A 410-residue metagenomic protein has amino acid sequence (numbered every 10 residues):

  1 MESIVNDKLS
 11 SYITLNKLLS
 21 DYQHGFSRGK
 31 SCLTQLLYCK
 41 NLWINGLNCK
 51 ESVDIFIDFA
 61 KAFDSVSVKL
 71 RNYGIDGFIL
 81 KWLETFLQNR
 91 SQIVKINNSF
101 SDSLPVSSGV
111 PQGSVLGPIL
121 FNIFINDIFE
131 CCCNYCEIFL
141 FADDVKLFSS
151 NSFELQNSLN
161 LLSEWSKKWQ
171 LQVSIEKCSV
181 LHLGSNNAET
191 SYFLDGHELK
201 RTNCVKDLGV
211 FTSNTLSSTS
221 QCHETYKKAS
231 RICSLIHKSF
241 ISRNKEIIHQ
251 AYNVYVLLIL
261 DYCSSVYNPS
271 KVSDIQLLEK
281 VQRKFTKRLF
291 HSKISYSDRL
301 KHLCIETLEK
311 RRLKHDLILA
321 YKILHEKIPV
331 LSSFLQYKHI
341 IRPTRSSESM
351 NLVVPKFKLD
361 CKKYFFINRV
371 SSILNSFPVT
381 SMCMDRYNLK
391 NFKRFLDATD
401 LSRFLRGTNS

Functional and structural regions predicted by a protein language model:
M1-P111, S149: Conserved pre-catalytic core of RNA-dependent polymerases
V5, D58, L70, L83 (+11 more regions): Short, conserved catalytic/metal-binding micro-motifs enriched in Asp/Glu and His
V5-Q23, P118-F148: Active-site palm subdomain of RNA-directed nucleic acid polymerases
Q23, S52-A62, L83, G109-G117 (+5 more regions): Catalytic palm active-site di-aspartate
W43-I55, S163-L181, D274-P343: Short, charged alpha-helical motifs in flexible N/C-terminal segments and linkers
K61-Y73, V145-K167, P269: Catalytic palm subdomain of template-directed nucleic-acid polymerases, centered on the conserved carboxylate motif
N157, E164, Q172-C204: Short, conserved micro-motifs composed of acidic
H197-S265: Basic, alpha-helical interaction scaffolds
